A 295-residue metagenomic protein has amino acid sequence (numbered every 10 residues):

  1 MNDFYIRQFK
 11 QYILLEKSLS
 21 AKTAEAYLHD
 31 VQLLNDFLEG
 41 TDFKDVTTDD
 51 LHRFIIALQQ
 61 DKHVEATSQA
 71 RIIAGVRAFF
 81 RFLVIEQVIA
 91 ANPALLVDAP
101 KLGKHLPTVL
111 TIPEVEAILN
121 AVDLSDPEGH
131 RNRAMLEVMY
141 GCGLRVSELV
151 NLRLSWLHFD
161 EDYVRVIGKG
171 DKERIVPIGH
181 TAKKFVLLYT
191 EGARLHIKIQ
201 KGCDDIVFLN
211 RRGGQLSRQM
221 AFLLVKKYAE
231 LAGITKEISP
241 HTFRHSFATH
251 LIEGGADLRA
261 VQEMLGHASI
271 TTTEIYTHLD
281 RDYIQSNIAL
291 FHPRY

Functional and structural regions predicted by a protein language model:
M1-Y295: Conserved catalytic core of the tyrosine transesterase superfamily
